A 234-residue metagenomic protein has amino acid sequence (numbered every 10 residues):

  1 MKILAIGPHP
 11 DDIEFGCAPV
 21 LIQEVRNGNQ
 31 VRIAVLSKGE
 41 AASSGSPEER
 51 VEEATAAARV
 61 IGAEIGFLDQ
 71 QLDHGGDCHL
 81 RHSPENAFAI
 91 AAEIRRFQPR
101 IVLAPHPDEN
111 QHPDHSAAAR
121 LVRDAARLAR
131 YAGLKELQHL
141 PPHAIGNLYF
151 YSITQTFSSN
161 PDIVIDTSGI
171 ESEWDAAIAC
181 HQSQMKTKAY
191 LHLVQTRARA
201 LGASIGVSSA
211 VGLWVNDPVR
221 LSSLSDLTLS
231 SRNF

Functional and structural regions predicted by a protein language model:
M1-F97, W214, D226: Active-site rim/loop-helix segments in enzyme catalytic domains that contact anionic ligands
M1-L4, H82-F234: Metal-dependent de-N-acetylase/amidase catalytic core
